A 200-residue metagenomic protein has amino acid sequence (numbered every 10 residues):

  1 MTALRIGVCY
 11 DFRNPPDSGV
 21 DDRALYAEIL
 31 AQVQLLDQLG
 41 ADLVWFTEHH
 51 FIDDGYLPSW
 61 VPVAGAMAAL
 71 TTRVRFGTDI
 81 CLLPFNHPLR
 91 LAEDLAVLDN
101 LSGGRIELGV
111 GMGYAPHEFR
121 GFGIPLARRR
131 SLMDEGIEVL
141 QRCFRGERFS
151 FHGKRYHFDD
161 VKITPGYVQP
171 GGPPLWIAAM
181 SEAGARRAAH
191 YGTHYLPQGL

Functional and structural regions predicted by a protein language model:
M1-T78, G171-P173: N-terminal beta1-alpha1-beta2 module of alpha/beta enzyme domains
T2-L4, P84-Y191: Internal, glycine-rich beta/alpha segment that forms the wall or movable "lid" of small-molecule/cofactor binding
Y10, I177-A179, G199: Short, structured patches in soluble enzyme cores that scaffold and shape functional sites
S18-D22, G55-P58, P88-L89, R120-I124 (+1 more regions): Short, solvent-exposed loop/turn segments at secondary-structure boundaries
W45, E107-G109, L196-P197: Conserved beta-strand positions in the central sheet of alpha/beta enzyme cores
G77-F85: The substrate-binding groove and active-site-proximal loops of carbohydrate-active enzymes, especially glycoside
A189-G199: A conserved active-site cap/scaffold subdomain adjacent to cofactor or substrate pockets
